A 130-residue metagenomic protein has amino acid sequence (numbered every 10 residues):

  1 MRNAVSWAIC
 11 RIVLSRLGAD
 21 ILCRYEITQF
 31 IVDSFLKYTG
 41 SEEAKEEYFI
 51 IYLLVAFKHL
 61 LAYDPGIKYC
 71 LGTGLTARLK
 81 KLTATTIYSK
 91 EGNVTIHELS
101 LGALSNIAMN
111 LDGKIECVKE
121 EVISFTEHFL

Functional and structural regions predicted by a protein language model:
M1-L14, R24-Y25, F30, T39-A62 (+3 more regions): Alpha-helical solenoid repeats of the armadillo/HEAT superfamily in eukaryotic scaffolding/adaptor proteins
T28-G40, T76-I87, S124-L130: Amphipathic alpha-helical segments within extended alpha-helical solenoids and repeat-rich scaffolds in large
